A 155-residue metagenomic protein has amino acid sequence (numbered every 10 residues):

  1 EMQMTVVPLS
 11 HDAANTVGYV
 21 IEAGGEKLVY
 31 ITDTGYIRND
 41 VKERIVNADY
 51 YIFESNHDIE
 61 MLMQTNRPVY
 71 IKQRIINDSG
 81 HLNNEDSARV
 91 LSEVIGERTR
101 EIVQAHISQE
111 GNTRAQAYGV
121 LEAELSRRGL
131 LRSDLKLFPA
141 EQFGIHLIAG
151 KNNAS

Functional and structural regions predicted by a protein language model:
E1-Y50, I148-S155: Core dinuclear metal-dependent hydrolase active-site scaffold
P8-S10, E54, E141-F143: Residues at the C-termini of beta-strands that transition into short coil/loop
H11-A13, I59, G144: Residue-level detector of flexible, active-site-proximal loop/helix-junction positions within diverse enzyme catalytic
D33, I107, Q142: Cofactor-binding loop segments of dinucleotide-utilizing enzymes, especially the Rossmann-like FAD- and NAD(P)+-binding
N39-F138: Cap/insert and terminal regions of metallo-dependent hydrolase folds
L135-S155: Short, basic/aromatic-enriched C-terminal tail that caps enzymatic domains
